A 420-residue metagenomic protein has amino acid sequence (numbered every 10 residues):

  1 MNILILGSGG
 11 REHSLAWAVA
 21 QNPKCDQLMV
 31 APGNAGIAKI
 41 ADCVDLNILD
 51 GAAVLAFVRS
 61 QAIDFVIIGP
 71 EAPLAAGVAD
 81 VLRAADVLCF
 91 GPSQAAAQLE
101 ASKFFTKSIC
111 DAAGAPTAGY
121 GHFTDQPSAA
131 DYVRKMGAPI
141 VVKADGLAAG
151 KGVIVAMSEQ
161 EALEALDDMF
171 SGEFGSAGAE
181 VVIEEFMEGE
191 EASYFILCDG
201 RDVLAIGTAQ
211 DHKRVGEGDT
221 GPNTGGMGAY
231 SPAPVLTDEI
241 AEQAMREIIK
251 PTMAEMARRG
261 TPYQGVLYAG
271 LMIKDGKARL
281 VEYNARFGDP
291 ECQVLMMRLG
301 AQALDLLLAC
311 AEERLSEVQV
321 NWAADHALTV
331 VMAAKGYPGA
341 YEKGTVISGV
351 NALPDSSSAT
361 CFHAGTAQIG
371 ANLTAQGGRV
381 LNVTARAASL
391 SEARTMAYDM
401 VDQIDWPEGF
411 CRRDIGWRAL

Functional and structural regions predicted by a protein language model:
M1-Q94: ATP-binding N-terminal substructure of ATP-dependent carboxylate-amine bond-forming enzymes
C43-L49, G121-D125, A156: Short acidic-hydrophobic, aromatic-tinged amphipathic segments that line or gate anion-handling sites
G91-G152: A conserved helix-loop-beta module that forms one wall/lid of the active-site cleft in ATP-utilizing catalytic domains
G150-G152, L328, G377-N382: Short amphipathic alpha-helical segments
G152-C292: Internal nucleotide-binding/catalytic subdomain
M245-L267, N284-S356, I369: Active-site "cap" helix and flanking loop/linker of ATP-utilizing ligase/carboxylase catalytic domains
T366-G370, T374-L420: Generic C-terminus detector
